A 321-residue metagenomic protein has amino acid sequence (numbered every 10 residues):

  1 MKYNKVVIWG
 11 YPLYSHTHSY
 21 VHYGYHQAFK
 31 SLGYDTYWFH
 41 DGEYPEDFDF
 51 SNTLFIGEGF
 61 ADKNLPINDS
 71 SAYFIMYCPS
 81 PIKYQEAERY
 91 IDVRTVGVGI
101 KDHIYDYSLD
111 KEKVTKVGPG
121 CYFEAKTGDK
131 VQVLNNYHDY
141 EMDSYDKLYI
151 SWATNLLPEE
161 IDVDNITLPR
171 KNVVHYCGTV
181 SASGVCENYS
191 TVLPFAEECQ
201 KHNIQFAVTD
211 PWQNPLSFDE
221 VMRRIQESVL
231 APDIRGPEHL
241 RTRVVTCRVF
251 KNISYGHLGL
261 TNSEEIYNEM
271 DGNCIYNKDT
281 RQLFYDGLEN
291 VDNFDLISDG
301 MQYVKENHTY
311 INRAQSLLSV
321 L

Functional and structural regions predicted by a protein language model:
M1-P79, K83-R89, D106-S108, K201-Q205 (+4 more regions): N-terminal pre-catalytic "stem/leader" segment of glycosyltransferase-like enzymes
T36, F74, T95, F206 (+2 more regions): Hydrophobic beta-strand scaffold residues
G42, D210-I225: Conserved active-site histidine-acidic residue motif and adjacent donor-binding/catalytic loop of glycosyltransferases
A61-N203, H308-N312: Catalytic core of nucleotide-activated saccharide and alditol-phosphate transferases
P215-D219, L230-K251, T261-E264, N268-E269: Nucleotide-sugar-dependent
V229, G256-H257: A short alpha->beta transition loop at the rim of the catalytic pocket in nucleotide-sugar-dependent
G272-R281, G287-D292: Conserved acidic donor-binding segment of nucleotide-sugar-dependent glycosyltransferases
Y285-L321: A charged, aromatic-enriched C-terminal amphipathic alpha-helix characteristic of glycosyltransferases across folds
